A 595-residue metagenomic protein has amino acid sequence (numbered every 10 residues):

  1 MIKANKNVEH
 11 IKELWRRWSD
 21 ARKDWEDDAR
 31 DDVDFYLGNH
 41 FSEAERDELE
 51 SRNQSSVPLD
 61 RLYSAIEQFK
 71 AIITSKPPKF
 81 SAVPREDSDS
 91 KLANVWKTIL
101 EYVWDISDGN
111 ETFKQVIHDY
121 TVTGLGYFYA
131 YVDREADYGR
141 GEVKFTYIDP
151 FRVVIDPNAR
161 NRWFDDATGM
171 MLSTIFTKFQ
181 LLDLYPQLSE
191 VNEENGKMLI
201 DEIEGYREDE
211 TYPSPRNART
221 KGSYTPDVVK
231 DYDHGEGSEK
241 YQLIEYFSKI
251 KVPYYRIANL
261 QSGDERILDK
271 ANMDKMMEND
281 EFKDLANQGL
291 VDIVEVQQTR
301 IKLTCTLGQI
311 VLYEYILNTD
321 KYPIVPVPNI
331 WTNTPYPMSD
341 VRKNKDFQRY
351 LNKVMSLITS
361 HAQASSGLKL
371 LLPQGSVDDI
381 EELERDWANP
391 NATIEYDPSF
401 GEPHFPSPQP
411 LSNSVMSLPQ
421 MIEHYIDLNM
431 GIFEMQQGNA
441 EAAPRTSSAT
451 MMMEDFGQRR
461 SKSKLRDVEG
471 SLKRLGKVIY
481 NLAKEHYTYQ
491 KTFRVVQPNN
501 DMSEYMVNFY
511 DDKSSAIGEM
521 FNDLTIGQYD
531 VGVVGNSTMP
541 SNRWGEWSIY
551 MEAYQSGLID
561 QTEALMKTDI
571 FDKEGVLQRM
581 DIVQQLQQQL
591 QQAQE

Functional and structural regions predicted by a protein language model:
M1-E595: Extended alpha-helical, oligomerization-prone segments that build pores/tubes and scaffolds
